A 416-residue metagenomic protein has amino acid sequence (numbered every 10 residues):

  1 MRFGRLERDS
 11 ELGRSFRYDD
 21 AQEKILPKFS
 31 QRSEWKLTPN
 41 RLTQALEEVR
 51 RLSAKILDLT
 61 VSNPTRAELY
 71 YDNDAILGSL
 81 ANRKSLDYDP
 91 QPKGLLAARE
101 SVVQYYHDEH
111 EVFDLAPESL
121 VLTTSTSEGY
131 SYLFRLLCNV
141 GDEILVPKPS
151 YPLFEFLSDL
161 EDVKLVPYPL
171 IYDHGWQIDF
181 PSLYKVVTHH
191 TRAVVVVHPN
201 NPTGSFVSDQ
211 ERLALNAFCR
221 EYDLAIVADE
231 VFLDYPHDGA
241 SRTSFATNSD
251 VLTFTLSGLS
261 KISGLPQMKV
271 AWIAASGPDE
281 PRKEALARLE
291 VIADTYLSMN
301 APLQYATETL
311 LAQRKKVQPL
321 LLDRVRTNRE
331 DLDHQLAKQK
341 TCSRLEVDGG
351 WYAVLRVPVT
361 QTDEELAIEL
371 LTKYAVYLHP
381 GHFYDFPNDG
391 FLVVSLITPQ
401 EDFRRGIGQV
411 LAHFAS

Functional and structural regions predicted by a protein language model:
G4, T247, L252-R326, H334 (+1 more regions): Conserved core segment of the aminotransferase class I/II
D19-I25, R32-S125, Y132, S182 (+2 more regions): N-terminal small-domain helix-loop-helix segment of the aminotransferase-like
L52, E161, E221-Y222, Y374: Helix C-cap/helix->beta junction micro-motif
S85-A217, D234-N248, F254, G408-Q409: Conserved core of the PLP fold type I
Q104, D108, Y184, T360-Q361 (+2 more regions): PLP-dependent enzyme catalytic core of the Aspartate aminotransferase-like
E230: Walker B catalytic acidic pair
E308, V325-D333, S343-V357: Conserved glycine-rich beta-strand-loop-beta hairpin in the small C-terminal domain of fold type I
